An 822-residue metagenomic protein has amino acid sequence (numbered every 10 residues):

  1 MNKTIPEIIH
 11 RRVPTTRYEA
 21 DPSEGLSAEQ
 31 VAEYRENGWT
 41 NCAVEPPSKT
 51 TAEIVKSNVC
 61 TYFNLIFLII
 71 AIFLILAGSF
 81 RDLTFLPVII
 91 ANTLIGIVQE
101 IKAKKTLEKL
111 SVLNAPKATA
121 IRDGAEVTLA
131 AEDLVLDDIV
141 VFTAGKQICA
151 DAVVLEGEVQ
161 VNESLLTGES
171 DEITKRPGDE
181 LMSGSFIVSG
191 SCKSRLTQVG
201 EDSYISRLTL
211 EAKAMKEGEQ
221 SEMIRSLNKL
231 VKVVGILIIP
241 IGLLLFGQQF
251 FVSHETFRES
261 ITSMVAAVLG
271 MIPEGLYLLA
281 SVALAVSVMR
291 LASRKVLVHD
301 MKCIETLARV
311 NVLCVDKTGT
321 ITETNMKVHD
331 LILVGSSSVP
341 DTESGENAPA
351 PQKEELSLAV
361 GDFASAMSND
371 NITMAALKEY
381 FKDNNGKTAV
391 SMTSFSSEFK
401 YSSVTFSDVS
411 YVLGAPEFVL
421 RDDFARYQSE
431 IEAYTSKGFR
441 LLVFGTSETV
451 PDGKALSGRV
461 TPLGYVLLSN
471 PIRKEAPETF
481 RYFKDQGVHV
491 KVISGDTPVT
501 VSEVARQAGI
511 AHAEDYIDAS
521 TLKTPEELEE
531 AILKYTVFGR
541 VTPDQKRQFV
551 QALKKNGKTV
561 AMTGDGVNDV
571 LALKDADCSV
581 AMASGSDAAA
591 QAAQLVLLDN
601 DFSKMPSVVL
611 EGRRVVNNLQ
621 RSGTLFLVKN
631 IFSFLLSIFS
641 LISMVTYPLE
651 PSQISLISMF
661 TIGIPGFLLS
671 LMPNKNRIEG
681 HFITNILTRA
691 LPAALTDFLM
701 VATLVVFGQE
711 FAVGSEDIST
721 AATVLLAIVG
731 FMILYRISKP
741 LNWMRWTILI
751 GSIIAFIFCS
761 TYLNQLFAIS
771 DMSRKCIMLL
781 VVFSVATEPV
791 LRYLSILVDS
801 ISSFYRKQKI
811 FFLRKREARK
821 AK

Functional and structural regions predicted by a protein language model:
N2-I9, T40-T119, E126, V233 (+1 more regions): Transmembrane helix-loop-helix hairpins at the membrane interface
N2-P6, T84, A115-N228, G345 (+3 more regions): Cytosolic catalytic regions of P-type ion-transporting ATPases
E19-G25, E29-V31, R35-P46, T93 (+3 more regions): Actuator/coupling domain of P-type ATPases
A77, R81-A115, R122, E219-V312 (+4 more regions): Hydrophobic alpha-helical transmembrane segments
L243, G247-F250, S402-A425, I431-A552 (+6 more regions): Cytosolic catalytic headpieces and adjacent flexible linkers of membrane translocases
L245, H512-A561, A576, A583-R745 (+1 more regions): Membrane-embedded transport module
R309-P462, L468, R481-Y482, S494-S502 (+4 more regions): Cytosolic catalytic regions of ATP/NTP-dependent phosphoryl-transfer enzymes
